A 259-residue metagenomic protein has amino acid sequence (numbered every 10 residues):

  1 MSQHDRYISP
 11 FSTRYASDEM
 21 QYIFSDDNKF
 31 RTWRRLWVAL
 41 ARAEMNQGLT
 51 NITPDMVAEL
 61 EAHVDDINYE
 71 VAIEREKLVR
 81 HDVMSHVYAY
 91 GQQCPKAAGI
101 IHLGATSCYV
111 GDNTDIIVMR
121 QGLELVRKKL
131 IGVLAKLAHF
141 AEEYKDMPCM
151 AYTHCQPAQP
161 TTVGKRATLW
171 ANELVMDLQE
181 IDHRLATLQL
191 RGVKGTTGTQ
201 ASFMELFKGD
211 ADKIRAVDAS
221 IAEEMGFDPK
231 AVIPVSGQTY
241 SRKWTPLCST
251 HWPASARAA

Functional and structural regions predicted by a protein language model:
M1-E224: A helix-coil-helix interface module used to build multimeric assemblies and to scaffold catalytic/cofactor sites
I101, D228-V235: A glycine-rich, basic-preceded beta-loop-alpha segment at the flavin cofactor/substrate interface of flavin-utilizing
S236-A259: A conserved active-site cap/scaffold subdomain adjacent to cofactor or substrate pockets
